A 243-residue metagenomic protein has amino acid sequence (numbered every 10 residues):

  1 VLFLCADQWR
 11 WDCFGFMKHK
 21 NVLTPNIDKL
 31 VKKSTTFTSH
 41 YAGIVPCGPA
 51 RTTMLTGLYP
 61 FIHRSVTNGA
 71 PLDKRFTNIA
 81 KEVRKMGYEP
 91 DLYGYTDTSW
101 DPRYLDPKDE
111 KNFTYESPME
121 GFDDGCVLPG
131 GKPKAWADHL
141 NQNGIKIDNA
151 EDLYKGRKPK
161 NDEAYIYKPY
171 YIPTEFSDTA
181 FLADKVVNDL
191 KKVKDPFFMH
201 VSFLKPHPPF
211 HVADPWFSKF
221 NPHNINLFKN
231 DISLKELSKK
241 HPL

Functional and structural regions predicted by a protein language model:
V1-L243: Formylglycine-dependent sulfatase
